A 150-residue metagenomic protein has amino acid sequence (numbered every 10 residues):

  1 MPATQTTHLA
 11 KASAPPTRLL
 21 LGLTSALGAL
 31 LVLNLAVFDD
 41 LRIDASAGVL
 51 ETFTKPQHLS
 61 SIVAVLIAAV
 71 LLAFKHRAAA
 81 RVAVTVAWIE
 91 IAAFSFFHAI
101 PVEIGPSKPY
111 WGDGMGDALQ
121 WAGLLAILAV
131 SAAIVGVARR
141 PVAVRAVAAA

Functional and structural regions predicted by a protein language model:
P2-L31, F74-R77, A133-A150: Cytosolic juxtamembrane helix and N-cap/initiation of the first transmembrane helix
L20-T24, A83, A87, Q120-G123: Alpha-helical transmembrane segments of integral membrane proteins, emphasizing hydrophobic/aromatic residues
L27-F38, A87-A99: Aromatic-anchored segments of alpha-helical transmembrane domains
L41-K55, S95-Q120: Interfacial non-cytosolic loop connecting adjacent transmembrane helices
F53-V63: Short hydrophobic alpha-helical membrane-embedded segments
I62-V70: Hydrophobic, membrane-inserted alpha-helices
V70-F94: Loop-to-transmembrane helix junctions at the membrane interface
K108-P141: Alpha-helical membrane-associated segments of multi-pass integral membrane proteins
